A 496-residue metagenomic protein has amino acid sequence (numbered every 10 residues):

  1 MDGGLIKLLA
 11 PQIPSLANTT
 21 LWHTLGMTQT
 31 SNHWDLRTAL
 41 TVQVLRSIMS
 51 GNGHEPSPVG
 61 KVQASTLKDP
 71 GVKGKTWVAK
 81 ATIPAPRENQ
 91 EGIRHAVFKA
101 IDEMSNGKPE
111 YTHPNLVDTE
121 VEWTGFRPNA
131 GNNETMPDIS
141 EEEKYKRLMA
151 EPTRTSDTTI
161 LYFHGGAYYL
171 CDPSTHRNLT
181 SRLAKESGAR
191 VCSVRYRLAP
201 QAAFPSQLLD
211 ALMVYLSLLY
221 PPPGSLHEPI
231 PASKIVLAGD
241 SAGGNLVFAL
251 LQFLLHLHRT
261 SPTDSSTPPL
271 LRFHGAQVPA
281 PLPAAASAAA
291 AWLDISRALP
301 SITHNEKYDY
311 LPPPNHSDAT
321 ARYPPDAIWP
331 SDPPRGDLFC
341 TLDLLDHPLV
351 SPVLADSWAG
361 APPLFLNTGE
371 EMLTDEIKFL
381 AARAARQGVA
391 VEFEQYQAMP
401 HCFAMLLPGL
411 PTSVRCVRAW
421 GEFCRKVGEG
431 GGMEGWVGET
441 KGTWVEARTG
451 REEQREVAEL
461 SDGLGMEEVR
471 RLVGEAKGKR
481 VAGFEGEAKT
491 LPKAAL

Functional and structural regions predicted by a protein language model:
M1-M149, V437-A495: A glycine/proline-hinged amphipathic helix-loop "lid/cap" segment that gates access to hydrophobic ligand pockets
D69, P221, H227-V236, F248-L496: Alpha/beta hydrolase fold serine-hydrolase catalytic domain that processes acyl esters and thioesters
K108-H113, L148-P152, R182, H227 (+2 more regions): Beta-strand elements of modular eukaryotic interaction domains
T153-S156, S174-C192: Short amphipathic alpha-helix adjacent to the substrate-entry channel of hydrolases
S156-G165: Short beta-strand element of the alpha/beta-hydrolase
A167, Y196-P200, L293, P400: Alpha/beta-hydrolase active-site loop signature
C171-L179, V194-K234, L407-S413: Catalytic nucleophile-loop/oxyanion-hole region of alpha/beta-hydrolase and closely related hydrolase-like folds
S241-L246: Active-site loop->helix "elbow" adjoining a glycine-rich segment at hydrolase catalytic centers
